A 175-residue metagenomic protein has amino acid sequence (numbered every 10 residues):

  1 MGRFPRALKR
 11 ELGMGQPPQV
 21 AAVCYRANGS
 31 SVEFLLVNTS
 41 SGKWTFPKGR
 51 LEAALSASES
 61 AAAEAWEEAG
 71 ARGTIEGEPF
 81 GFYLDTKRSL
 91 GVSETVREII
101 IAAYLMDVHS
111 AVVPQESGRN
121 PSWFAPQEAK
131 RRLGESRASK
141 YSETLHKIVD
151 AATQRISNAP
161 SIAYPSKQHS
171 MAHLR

Functional and structural regions predicted by a protein language model:
M1-G29: Acidic, metal-coordinating catalytic segment for phosphate/diphosphate chemistry, firing primarily on the Nudix
P18-V20, V32, I101-A102, R119: Change "...and in nucleic-acid phosphodiester-cleaving endonucleases..." to "...and in nucleic-acid processing enzymes
N28-E33, V92-V96: Short, solvent-exposed loop/turn segments that connect beta-strands within catalytic domains and beta-strand-rich
L35-N38: Short, acidic/hydrophobic/Gly-rich beta-strand patch recurrent on exposed beta strands that often constitutes part
T45-G49: A short gly/proline-enriched turn/hairpin at secondary-structure junctions
L51-Y141, H173-R175: Unchanged
S136-R175: Charged phosphate-binding loop/patch that engages nucleotide di/tri-phosphates or the phosphate backbone of nucleic
